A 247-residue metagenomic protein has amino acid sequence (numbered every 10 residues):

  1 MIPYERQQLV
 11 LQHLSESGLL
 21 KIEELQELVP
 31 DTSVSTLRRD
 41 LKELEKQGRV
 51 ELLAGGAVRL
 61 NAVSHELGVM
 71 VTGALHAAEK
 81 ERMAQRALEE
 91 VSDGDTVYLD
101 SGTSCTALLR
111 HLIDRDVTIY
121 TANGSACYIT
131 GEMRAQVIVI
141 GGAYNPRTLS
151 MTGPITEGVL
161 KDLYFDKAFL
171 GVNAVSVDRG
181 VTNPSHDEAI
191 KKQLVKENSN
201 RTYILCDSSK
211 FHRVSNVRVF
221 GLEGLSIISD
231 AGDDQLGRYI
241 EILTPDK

Functional and structural regions predicted by a protein language model:
I2-E5, E16-E23, L28-T36, L41-Y98 (+2 more regions): HTH-adjacent hinge/linker in prokaryotic transcriptional regulators
Q8-Q12: Pre-recognition alpha-helix immediately N-terminal to the DNA-recognition helix within helix-turn-helix or winged-helix
E23-E24, S125-K247: Conserved phosphate- and dinucleotide-binding cores of soluble alpha/beta proteins, encompassing both enzyme active
T103-T106: Gly/Ser/Thr-rich loops at beta-strand to alpha-helix junctions that form or flank small-molecule/cofactor-binding
H111-T118: Conserved S-adenosyl-L-methionine
